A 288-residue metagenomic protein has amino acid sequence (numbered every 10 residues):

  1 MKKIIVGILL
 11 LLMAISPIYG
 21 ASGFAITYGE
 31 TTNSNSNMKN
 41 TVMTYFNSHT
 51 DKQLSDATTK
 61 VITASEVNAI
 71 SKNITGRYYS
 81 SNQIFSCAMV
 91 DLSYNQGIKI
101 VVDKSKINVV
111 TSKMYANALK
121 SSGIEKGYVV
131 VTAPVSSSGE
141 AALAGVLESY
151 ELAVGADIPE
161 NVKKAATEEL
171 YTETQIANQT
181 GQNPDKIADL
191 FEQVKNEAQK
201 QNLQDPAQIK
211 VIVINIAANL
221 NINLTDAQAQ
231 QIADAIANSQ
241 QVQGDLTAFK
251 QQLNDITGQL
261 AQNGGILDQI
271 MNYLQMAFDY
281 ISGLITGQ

Functional and structural regions predicted by a protein language model:
M1-G20, L274-A277, I281: Sec-dependent N-terminal signal peptides of Gram-positive bacterial secreted proteins and lipoproteins
M13, T41-T50, A118-L119, Y150 (+4 more regions): Hydrophobic, Leu/Ile/Phe/Ala-enriched alpha-helical segments that form helix-helix packing faces
A21-S122: N-terminal Sec/ER secretory leader and immediately downstream segment of secreted/extracellular precursors
T50-D56, K126-V129, I158-E160, P206 (+1 more regions): Short, surface-exposed acidic
K72-N73, L147-E151, T172-N183, N221-A227 (+2 more regions): Short, charged low-complexity intrinsically disordered segments located at boundaries of structured domains
K120, Y128-L220: Soluble oligomerization/assembly scaffold segments of membrane-associated complexes
I187-Q288: C-terminal interaction module
